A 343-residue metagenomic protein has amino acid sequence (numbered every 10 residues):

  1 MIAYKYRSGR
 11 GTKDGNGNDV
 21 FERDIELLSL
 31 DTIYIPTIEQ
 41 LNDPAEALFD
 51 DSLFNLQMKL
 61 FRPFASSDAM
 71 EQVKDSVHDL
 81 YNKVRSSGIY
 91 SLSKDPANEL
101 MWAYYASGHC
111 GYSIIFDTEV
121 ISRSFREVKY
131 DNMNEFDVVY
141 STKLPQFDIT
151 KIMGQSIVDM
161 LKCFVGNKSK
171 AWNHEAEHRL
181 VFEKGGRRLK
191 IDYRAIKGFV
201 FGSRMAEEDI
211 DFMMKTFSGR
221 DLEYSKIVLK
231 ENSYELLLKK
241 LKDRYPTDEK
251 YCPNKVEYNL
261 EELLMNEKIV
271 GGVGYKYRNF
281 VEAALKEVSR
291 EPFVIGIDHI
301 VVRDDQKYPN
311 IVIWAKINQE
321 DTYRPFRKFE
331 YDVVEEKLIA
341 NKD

Functional and structural regions predicted by a protein language model:
M1-D343: Partner-binding and oligomerization surfaces adjacent to conserved cores of proteins that assemble macromolecular
